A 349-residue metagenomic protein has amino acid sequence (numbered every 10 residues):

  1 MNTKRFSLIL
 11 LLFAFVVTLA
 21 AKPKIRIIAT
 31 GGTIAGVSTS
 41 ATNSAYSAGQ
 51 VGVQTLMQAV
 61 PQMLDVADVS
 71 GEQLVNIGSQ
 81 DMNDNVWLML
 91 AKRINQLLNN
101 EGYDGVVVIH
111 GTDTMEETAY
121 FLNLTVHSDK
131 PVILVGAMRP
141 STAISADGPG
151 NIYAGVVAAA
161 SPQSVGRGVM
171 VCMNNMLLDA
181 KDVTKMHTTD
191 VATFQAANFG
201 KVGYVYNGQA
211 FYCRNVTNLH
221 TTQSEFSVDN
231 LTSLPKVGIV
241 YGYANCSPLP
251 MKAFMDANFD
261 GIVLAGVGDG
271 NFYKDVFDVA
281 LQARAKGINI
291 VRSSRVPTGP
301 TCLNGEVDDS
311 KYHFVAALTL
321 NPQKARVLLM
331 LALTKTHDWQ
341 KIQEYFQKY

Functional and structural regions predicted by a protein language model:
M1-K22: Bacterial Sec-dependent N-terminal signal peptides
A21-L97, D278, P322: ATP/NTP phosphate-donor binding region
K22, I28, G52, L56-M63 (+3 more regions): Accessory alpha-helical/coil subdomains and C-terminal extensions that flank or cap enzyme catalytic cores
A41-Q50, T114, Y120-I133, G148-A154 (+2 more regions): A glycine- and small-aliphatic-rich helix-loop capping segment at beta-alpha/alpha-beta transitions that lines
V108-K130, F272-L281: Short Gly/Thr/Asp-enriched flexible loops that form oxyanion-binding sites at enzyme active sites
A119-G150, V157-A160, A285-S294: Short, acidic/small-residue loops that bind anionic groups at enzyme active sites
V135-Y206: Internal gly/pro-rich beta-alpha loop/helix module that stabilizes soluble enzyme cofactors or their anionic handles
D269-Y349: C-terminal non-catalytic interaction/assembly regions of soluble proteins
